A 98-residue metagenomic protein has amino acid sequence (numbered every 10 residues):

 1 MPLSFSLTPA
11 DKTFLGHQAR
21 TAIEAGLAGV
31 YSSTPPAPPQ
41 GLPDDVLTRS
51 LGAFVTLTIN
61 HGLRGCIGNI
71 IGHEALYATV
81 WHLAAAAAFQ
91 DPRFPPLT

Functional and structural regions predicted by a protein language model:
M1-T98: Basic nucleic-acid-binding interfaces
